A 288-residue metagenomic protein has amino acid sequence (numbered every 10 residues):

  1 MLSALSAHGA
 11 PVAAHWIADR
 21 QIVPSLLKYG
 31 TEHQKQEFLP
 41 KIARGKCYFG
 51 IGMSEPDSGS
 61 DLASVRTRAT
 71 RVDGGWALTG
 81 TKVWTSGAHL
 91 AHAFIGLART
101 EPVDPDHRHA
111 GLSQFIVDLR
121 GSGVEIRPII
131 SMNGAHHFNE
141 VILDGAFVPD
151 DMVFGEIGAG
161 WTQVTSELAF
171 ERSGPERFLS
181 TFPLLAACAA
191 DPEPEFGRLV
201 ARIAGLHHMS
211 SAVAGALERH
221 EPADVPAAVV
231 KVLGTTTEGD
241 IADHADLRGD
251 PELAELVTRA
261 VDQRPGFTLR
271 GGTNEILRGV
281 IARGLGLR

Functional and structural regions predicted by a protein language model:
M1-H15, E37, K41, G174-E176 (+4 more regions): Amphipathic, small/basic residue-rich leader segments at the start of a protein or domain
M1-Q36, P40, R44-G45, G87-A93 (+5 more regions): Internal helix-loop-helix
Q21, Q163, F170, P175 (+1 more regions): Glycine-rich phosphate/cofactor-binding loops in nucleotide/flavin-utilizing enzymes
G45-M53, L97: A short, Trp-centered hydrophobic/proline-enriched beta-strand micro-motif
T67-T70: A structural signal for short hydrophobic beta-strand segments in well-ordered beta-sheet cores
T79-E125: A short core secondary-structure module
V124-H208, F267: Glycine-rich beta->alpha junctions and the first turn(s) of the following alpha-helix
A186, E195-R219, V229, L233-L247: Loop-to-helix element that buttresses phosphate recognition and phosphoryl-transfer chemistry
